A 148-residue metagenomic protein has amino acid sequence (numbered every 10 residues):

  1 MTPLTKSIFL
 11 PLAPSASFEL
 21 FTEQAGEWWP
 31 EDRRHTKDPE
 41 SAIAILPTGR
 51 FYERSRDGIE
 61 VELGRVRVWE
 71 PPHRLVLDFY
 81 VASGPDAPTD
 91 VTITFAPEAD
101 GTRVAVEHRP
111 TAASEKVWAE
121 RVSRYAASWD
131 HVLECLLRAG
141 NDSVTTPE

Functional and structural regions predicted by a protein language model:
M1-E40: Hydrophobic ligand-binding cavity/cleft-lining segments
M1-S15, R54, T89, P97-A105 (+1 more regions): Aromatic-glycine hotspot motif
S17-F21, F51, V66, L77 (+3 more regions): Hydrophobic pocket/interface hotspot
W28-W29, W69, F79, W129: Tryptophan-centric aromatic hotspots in well-structured domains and transmembrane helices
S41-A42, R56-A99, R109-T111: Hydrophobic-ligand binding "helix-grip"
I45-F51: Short coil-to-beta transition motif at edge beta-strands of beta-rich domains
R109-E148: A conserved amphipathic terminal alpha-helix motif
